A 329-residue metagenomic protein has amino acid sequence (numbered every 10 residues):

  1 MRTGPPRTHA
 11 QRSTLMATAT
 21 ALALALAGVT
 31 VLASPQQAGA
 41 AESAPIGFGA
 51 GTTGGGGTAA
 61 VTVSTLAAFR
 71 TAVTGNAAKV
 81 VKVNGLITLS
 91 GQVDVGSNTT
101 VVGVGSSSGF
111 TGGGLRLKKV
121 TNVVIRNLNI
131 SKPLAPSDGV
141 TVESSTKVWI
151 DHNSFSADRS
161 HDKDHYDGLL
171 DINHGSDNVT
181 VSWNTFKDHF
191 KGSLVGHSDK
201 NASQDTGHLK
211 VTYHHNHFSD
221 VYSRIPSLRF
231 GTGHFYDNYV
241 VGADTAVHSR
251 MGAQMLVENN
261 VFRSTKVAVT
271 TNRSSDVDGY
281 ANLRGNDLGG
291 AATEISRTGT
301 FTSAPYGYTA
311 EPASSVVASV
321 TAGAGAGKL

Functional and structural regions predicted by a protein language model:
M1-A40: Secretory targeting and sorting signals
G39-G56, V95-S97, R159-K163, K187-K191 (+1 more regions): Post-signal peptide N-terminal regions of Sec-secreted extracellular proteins
G47-K82: Acidic Gly/Asp/Thr-rich repetitive segments characteristic of extracellular carbohydrate-active and adhesion proteins
S64, V102, D151, D171 (+1 more regions): Residue-level detector of conserved, well-ordered beta-strand and adjacent loop positions that form binding/recognition
R70-A77, G85-V102, S108-N127, S131-T146 (+1 more regions): Extracellular beta-strand-rich solenoid/capping regions of secreted or surface-exposed proteins that bind or remodel
Q92-V95, G109, G113-K119, S137-S144 (+6 more regions): Glycine-rich beta-solenoid repeat tracts in large extracellular/virion proteins
N98-V104, T121-K132, T146-S160, S176-H197 (+4 more regions): Right-handed parallel beta-helix
S227-T232, D237-V240, D244-L329: Extracellular beta-rich repeat passengers
